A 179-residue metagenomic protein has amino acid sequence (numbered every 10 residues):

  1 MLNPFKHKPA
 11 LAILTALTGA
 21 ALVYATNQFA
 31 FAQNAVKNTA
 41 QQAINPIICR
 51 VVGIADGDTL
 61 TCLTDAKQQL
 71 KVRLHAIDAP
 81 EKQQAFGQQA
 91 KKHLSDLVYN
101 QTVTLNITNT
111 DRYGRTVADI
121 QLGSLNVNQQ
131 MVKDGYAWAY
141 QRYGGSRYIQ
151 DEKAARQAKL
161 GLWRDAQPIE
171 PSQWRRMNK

Functional and structural regions predicted by a protein language model:
M1-K179: Small beta-barrel nucleic-acid-binding modules, primarily SNase/OB-fold domains and secondarily Tudor-like barrels
